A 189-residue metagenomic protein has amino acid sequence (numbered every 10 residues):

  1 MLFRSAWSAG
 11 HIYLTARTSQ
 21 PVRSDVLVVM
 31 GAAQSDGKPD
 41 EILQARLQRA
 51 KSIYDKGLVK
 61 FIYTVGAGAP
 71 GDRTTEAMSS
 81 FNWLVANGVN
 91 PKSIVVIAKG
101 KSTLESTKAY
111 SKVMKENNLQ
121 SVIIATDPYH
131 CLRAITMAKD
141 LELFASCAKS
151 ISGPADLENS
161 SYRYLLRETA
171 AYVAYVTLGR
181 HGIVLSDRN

Functional and structural regions predicted by a protein language model:
S8-L166: A structural signal for short, hydrophobic/glycine-enriched beta-strand patches
E158-D187: A transmembrane-helix-recognition feature enriched in membrane-embedded lipid enzymes and envelope glyco-/phospholipid
